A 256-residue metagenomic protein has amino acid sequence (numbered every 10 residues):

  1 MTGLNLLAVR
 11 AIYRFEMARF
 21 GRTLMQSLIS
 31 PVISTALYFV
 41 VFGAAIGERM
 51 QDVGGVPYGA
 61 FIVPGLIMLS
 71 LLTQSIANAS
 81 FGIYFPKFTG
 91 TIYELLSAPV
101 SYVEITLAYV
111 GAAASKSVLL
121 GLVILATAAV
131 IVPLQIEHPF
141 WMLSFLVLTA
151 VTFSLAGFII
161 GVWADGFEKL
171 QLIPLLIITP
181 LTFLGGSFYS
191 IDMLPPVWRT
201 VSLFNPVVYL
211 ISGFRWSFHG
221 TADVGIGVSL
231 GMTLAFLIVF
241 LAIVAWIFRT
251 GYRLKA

Functional and structural regions predicted by a protein language model:
M1-P139, S144-A256: Hydrophobic transmembrane alpha-helices and immediately adjacent juxtamembrane helices of multi-pass inner-membrane
